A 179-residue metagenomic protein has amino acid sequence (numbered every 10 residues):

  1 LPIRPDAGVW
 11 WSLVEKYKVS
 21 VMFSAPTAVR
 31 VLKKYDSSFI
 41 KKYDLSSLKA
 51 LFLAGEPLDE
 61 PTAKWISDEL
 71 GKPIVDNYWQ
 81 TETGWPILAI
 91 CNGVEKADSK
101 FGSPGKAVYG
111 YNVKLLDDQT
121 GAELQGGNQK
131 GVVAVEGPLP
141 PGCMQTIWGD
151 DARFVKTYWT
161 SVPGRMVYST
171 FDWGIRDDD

Functional and structural regions predicted by a protein language model:
L1, L53-A54, L116, E136 (+1 more regions): Thr-Gly-centered strand-to-loop micro-motif
L1-L13, Y17: ATP-dependent adenylate-forming carboxylate-activation enzymes
W11, V19-S24, K33-D98, N112 (+1 more regions): Gly/Ser/Thr-rich phosphate-binding loop
T27-R30, E56-P57, P138-G142: Alpha-helix/helix-capping structural signal
G55, L88-A89, G105, L124-N128 (+2 more regions): Active-site glycine/GP-rich loop and adjacent strand/helix microenvironment that borders small-molecule binding pockets
K100-A107, Q125, T157-Y158, V162-M166: Short Gly/Pro-enriched turn/cap motifs at secondary-structure boundaries
K114-G137, R176-D179: Conserved beta-loop-beta connector loops within the AMP-binding
A134-D179: Conserved ATP-binding/catalytic segment of the ANL
